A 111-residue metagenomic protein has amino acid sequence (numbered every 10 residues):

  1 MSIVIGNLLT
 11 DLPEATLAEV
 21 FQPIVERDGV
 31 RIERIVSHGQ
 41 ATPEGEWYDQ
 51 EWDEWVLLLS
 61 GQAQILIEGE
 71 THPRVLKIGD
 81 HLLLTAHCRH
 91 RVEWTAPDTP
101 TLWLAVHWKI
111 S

Functional and structural regions predicted by a protein language model:
M1-W47: A short, N-terminal "cap"/entry segment at the start of jelly-roll beta-barrel domains of the cupin/DSBH fold
G29, E70, P97-T99: Short strand-connecting beta-turns/loops that link adjacent beta-strands
R34, S60, I67-G69, A86 (+2 more regions): Residue-level recognition of conserved beta-strand positions in structured domain cores
G39-Q40, A63, C88: Short beta->alpha connector loops
Y48-Q50, W55-I78: A short beta-strand-loop-beta hairpin characteristic of the jelly-roll/cupin
K77, A86-S111: Ligand-binding loop in jelly-roll beta-barrel domains
